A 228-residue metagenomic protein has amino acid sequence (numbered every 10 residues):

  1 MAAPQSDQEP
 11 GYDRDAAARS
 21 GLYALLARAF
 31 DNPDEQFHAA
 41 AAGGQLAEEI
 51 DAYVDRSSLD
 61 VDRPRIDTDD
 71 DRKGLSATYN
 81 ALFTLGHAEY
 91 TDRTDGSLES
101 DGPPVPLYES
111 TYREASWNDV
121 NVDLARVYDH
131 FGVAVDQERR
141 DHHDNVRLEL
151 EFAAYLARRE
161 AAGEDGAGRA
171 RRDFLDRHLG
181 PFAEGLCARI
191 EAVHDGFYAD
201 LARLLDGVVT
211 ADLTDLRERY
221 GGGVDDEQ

Functional and structural regions predicted by a protein language model:
M1-Q228: Charged, alpha-helix-forming regions
